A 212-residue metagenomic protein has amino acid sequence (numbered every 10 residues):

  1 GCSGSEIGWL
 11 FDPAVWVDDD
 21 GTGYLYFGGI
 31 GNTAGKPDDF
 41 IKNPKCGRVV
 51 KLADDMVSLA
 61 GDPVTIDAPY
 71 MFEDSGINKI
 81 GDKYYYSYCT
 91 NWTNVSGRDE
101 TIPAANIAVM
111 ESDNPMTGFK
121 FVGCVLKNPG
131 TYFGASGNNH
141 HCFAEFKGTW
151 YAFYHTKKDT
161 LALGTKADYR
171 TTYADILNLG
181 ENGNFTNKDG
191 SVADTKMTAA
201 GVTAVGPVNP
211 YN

Functional and structural regions predicted by a protein language model:
G1-N212: Carbohydrate-active catalytic/glycan-binding domains of CAZyme proteins, especially the secreted or lumenal ectodomains
